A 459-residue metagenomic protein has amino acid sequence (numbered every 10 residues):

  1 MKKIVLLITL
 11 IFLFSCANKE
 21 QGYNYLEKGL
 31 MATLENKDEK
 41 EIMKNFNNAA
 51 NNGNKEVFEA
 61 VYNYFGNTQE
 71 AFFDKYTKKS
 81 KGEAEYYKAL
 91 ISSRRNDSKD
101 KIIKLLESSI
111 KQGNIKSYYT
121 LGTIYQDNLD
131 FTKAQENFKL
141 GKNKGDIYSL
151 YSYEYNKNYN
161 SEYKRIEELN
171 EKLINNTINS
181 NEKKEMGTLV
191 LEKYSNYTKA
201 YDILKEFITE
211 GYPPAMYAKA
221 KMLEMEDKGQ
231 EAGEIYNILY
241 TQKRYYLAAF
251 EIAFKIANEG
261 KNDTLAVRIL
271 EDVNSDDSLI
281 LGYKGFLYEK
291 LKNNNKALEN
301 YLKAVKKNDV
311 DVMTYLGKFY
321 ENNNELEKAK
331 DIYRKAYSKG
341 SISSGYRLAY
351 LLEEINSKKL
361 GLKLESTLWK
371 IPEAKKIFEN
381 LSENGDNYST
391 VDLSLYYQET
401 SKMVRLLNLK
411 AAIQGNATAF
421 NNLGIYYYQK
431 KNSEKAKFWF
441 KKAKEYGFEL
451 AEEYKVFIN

Functional and structural regions predicted by a protein language model:
L30, N63, L90, T123 (+10 more regions): Residue-level recognition of tetratricopeptide repeat
T33, S93, Q126, N158 (+9 more regions): Position-specific recognition of the canonical hydrophobic site in helix A of tetratricopeptide repeat
N36-K37, N96-D97, L129, S161 (+9 more regions): Residue-level detector of the short coil/turn that links helix A to helix B within each tetratricopeptide repeat
I42, Q69, I102, A134 (+10 more regions): Single-residue signature of alpha-solenoid repeat helices
F46, F73, L106, F138 (+9 more regions): Hydrophobic/aromatic packing residues within the alpha-helices of TPR/SEL1-like helical repeat arrays
N52-K55, K79-G82, Q112-N114, K144-I147 (+10 more regions): Short helix-capping/linker turns of helical repeat alpha-solenoids
A60, Y87, T120, S152 (+9 more regions): Canonical tetratricopeptide repeat
K437-N459: Terminal, low-structured helical/coil segments at or just beyond the last alpha-helical repeat
